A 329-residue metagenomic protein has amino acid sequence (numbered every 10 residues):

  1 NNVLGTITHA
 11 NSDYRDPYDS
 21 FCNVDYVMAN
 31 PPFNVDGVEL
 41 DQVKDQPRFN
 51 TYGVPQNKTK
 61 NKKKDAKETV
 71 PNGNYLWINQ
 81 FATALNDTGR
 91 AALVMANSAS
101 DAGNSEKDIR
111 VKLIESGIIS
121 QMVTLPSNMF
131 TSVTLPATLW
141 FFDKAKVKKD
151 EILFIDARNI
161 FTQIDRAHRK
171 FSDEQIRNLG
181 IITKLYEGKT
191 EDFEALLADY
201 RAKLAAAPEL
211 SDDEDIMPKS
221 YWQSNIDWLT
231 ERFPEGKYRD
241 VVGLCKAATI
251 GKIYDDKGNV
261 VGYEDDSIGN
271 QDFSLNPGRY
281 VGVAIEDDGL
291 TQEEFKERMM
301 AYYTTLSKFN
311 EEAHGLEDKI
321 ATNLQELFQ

Functional and structural regions predicted by a protein language model:
N1-F21: S-adenosyl-L-methionine
Y14, D19-E326: A conserved structural/catalytic subdomain of Rossmann-like adenosyl-cofactor enzymes
